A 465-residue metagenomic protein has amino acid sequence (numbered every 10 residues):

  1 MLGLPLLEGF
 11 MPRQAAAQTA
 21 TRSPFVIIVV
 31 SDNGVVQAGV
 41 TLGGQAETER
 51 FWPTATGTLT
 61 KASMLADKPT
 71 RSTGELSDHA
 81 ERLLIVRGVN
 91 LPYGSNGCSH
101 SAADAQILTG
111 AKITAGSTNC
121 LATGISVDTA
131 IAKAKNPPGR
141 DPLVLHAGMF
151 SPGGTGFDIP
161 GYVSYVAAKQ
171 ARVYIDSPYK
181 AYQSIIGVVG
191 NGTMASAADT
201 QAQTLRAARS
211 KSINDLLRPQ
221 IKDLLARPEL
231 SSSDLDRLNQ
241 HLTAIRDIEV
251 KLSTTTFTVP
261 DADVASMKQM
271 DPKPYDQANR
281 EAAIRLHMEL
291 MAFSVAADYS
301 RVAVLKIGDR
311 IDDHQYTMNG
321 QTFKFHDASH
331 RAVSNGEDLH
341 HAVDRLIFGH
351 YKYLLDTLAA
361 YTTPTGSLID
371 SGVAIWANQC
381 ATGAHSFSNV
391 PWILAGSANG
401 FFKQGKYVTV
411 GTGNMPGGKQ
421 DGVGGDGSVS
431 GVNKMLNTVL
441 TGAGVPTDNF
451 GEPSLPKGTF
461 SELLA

Functional and structural regions predicted by a protein language model:
M1-A465: Ligand-binding pockets and gating/stacking loops
